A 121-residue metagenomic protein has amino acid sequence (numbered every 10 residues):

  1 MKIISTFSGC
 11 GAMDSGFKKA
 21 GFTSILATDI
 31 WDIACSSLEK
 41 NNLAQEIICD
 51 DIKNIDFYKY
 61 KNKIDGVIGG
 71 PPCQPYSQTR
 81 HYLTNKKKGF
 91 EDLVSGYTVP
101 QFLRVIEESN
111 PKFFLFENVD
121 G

Functional and structural regions predicted by a protein language model:
M1-G121: Conserved active-site and SAM-binding loop architecture of S-adenosyl-L-methionine-dependent nucleic-acid
